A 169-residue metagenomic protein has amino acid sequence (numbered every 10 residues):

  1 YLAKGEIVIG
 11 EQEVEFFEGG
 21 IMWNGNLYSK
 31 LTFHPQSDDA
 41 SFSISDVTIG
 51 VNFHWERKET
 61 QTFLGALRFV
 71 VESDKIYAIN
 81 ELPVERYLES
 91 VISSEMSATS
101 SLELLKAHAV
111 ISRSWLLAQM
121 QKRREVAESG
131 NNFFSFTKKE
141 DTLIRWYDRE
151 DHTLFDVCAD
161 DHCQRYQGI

Functional and structural regions predicted by a protein language model:
Y1-I169: Conserved, single-site charged/polar hotspot
